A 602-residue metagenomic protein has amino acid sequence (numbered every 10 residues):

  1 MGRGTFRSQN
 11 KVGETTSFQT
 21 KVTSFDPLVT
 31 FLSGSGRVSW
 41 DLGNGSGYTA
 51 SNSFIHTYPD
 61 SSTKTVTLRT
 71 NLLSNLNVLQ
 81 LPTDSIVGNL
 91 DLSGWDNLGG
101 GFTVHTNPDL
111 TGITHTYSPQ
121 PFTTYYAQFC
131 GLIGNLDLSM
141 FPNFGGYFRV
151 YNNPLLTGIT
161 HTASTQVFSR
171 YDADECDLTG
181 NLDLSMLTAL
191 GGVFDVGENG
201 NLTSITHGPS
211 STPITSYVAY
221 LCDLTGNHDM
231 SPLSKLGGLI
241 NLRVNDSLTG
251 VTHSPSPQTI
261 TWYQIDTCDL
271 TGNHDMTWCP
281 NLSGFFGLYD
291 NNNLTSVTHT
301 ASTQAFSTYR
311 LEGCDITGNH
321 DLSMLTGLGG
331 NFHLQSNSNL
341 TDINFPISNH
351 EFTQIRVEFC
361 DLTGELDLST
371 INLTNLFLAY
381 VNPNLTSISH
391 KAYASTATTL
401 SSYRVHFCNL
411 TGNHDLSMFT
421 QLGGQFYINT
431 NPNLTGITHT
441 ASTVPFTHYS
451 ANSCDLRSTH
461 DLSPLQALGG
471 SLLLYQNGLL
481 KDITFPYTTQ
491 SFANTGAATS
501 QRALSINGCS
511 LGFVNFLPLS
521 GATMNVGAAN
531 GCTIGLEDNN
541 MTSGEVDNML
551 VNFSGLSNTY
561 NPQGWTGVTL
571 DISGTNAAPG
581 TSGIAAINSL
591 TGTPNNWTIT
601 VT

Functional and structural regions predicted by a protein language model:
M1-G100, P108-L110, Y117-Q120, M140 (+30 more regions): N-terminal capping/linker segments that flank leucine-rich repeat
L79-L81, G100-V104, T123-A127, G146-V150 (+17 more regions): Conserved hydrophobic beta-strand positions in leucine-rich repeat
L90, L136, L182, H274 (+2 more regions): Acidic/charged coordination and interface sites in well-structured regions
G158, S204, S296-V297, D342-I343 (+4 more regions): Beta-strand-rich extracellular passenger or scaffold domains
